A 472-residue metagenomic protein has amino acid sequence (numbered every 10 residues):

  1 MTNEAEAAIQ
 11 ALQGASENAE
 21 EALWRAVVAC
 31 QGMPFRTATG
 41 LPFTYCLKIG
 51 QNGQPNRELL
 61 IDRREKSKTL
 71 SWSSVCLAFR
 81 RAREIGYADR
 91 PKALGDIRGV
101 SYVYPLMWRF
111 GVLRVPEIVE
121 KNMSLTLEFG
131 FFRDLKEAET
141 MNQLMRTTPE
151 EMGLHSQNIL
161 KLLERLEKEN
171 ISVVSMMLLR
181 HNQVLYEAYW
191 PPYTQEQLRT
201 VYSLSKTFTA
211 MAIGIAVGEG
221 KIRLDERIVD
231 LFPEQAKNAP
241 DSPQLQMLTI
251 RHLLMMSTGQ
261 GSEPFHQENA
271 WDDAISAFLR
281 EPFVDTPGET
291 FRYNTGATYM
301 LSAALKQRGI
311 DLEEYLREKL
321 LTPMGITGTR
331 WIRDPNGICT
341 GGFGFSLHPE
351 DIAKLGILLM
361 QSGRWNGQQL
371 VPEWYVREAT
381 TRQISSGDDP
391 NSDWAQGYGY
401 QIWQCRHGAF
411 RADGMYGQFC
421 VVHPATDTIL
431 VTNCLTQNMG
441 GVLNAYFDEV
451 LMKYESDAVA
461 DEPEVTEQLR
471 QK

Functional and structural regions predicted by a protein language model:
M1-F131: Intrinsically disordered, charged low-complexity linkers and terminal tails that flank or connect structured domains
N158-Y193, V421, D427-V431: A short, well-structured edge-of-sheet supersecondary motif
N170-V173, Q197, M415-Y416: Short, small/polar residue-rich loop motifs at catalytic or cofactor-binding pockets
N182, T200-D225, L253, L301-L305 (+1 more regions): Active-site SXXK
T200, E219-T258, R280, Q307-F343 (+1 more regions): Active-site helix/loop module of the DD-peptidase/beta-lactamase fold, centered on the serine-lysine SxxK catalytic
M300-A304, F343-R364, Q418-C434: Active-site-proximal alpha-helical segments within enzyme catalytic domains
T327-G328, V376-I429: Active-site Gly/Thr loop motif
A412-K472: Structured C-terminal helix/loop/strand segments within mature extracytoplasmic catalytic/sensor domains
